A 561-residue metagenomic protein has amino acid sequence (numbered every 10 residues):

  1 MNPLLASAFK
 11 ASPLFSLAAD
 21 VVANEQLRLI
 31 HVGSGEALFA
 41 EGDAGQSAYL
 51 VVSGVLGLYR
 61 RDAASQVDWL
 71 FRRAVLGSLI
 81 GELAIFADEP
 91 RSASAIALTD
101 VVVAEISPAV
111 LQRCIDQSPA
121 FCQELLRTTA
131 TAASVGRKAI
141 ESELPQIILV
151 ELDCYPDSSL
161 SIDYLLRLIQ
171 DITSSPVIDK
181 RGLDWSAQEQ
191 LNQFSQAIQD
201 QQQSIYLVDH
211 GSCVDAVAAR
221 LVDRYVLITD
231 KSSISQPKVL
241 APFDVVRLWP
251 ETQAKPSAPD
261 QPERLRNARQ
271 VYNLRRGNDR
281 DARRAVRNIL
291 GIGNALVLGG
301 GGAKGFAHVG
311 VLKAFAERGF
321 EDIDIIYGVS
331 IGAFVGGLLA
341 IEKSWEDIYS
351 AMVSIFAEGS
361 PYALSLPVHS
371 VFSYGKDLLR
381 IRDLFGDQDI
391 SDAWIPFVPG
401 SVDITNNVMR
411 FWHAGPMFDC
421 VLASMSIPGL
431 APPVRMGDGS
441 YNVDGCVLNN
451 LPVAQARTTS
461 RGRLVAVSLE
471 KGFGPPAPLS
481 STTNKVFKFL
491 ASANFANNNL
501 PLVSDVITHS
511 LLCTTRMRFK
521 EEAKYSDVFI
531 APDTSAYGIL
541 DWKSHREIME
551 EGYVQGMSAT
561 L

Functional and structural regions predicted by a protein language model:
M1-E36, V75, I85, Q117-C122: Cyclic nucleotide-binding regulatory module and flanking cytosolic helices
H31-T99: Cyclic nucleotide-binding regulatory domains
P90-S92, P108-E143: A small-molecule sensor/coupling module
V101-I106: A short hydrophobic beta-strand segment most commonly corresponding to one strand of the jelly-roll/cupin
L144-D171: Glycine-rich phosphate-binding P-loop
D171-L183: Short beta-strand-centered segment that lines the nucleotide-binding/catalytic pocket of NTP-utilizing
E189-Q196, D200-Q203, C213-I326, L338-L561: Patatin-like phospholipase
G328, G332: Gly/Ala-rich beta-loop-alpha elbow adjacent to hydrolase catalytic centers
